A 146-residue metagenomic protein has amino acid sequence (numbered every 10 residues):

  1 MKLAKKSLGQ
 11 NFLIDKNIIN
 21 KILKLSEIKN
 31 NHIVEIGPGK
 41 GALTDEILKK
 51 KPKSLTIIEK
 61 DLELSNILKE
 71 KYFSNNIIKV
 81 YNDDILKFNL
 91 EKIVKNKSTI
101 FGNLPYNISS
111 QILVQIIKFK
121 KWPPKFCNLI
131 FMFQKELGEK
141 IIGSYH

Functional and structural regions predicted by a protein language model:
M1-H146: Catalytic cores of RNA-modifying enzymes
